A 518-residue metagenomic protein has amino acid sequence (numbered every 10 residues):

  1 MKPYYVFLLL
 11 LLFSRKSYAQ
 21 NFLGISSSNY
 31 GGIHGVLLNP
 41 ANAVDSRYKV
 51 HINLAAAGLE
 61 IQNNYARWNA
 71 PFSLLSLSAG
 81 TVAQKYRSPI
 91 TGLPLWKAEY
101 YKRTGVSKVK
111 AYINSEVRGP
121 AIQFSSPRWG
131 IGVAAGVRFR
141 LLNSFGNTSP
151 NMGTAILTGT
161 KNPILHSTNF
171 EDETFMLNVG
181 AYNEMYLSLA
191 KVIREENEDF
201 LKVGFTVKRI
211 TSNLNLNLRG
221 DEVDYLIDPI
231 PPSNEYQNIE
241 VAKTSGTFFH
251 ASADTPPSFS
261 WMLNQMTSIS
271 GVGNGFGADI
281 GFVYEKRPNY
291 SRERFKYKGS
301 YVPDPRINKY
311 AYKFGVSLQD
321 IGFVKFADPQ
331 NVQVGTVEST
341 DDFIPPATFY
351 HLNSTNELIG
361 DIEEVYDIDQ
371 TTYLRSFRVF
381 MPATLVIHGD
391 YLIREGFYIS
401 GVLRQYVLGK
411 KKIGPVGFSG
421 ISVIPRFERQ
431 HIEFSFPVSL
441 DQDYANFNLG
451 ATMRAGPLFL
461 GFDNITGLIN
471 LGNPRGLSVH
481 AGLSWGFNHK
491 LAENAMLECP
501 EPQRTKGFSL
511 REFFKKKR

Functional and structural regions predicted by a protein language model:
Y4-F13: Sec-dependent N-terminal signal peptides
F13-S14, F323: Generic N-terminal leader/processing signal
R15-A19: Sec/Tat signal peptide C-region and signal peptidase I cleavage site
Q20-R518: Subset of outer-membrane beta-barrel
